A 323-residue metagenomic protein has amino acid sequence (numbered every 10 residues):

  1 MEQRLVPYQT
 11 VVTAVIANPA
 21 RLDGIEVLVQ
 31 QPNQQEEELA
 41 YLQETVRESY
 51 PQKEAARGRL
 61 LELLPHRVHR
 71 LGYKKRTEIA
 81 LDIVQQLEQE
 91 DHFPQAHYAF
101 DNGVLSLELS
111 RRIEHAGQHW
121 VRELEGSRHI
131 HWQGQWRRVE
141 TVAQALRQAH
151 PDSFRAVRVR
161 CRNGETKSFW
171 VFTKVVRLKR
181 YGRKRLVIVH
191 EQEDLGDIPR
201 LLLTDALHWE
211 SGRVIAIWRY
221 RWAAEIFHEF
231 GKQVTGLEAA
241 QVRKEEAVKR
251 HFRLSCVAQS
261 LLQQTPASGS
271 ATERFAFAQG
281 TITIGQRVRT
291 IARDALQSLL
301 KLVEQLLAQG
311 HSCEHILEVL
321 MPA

Functional and structural regions predicted by a protein language model:
M1-V46: Active-site-proximal, Lys/Arg-enriched surface segment that forms a nucleic-acid-binding/basic interface patch
A14, A96-L105, W120, L202 (+2 more regions): Short, conserved catalytic/metal-binding motifs centered on acidic residues
Q31, Q43-G58, H69-L71, V84 (+5 more regions): A short, flexible helix-boundary coil/loop motif
P32-Q34, L124-H129: Short, acidic/turn-prone active-site loops that include or flank metal/cofactor- and phosphate-binding residues
H66-A96: Short, basic/hydrophobic alpha-helical segments
A99-S106, G126-R128, A247: Acidic, metal-coordinating catalytic cores used for nucleic-acid/nucleotide bond scission and strand-transfer chemistry
L109-R122: Short, surface-exposed basic-aromatic patches at helix termini and helix-loop junctions that form
E210-V242: Short amphipathic alpha-helical "interface-anchor" segments enriched in bulky aromatics
